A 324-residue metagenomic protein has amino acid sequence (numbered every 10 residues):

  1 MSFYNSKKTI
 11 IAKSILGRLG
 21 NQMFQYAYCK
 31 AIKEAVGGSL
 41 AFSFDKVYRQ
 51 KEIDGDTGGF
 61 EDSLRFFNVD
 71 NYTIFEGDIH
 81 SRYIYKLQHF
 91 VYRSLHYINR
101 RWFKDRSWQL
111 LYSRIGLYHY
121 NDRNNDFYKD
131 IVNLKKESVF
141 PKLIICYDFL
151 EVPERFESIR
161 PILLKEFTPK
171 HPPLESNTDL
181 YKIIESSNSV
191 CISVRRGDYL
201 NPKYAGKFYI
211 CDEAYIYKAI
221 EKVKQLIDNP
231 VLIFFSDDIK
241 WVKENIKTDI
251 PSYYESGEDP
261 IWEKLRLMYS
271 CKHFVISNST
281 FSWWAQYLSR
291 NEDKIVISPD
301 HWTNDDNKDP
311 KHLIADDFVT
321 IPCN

Functional and structural regions predicted by a protein language model:
N5-I11: Extreme N-terminal starter segment of soluble prokaryotic enzymes
S14-F24: A short, glycine/small-residue-rich beta-strand->loop->alpha-helix junction that serves as a flexible
L19, Y217, E221-N307: Donor-binding and catalytic core of enzymes assembling or modifying cell-surface/extracellular glycoconjugates
Q22-E34, I216-K224: Histidine-anchored nucleotide/phosphate-binding helix
G38-R49: A short beta-strand-loop structural module common to alpha/beta enzyme folds
E52-V69, V242-I250, K308-L313: Short, aromatic/basic amphipathic alpha-helical patches
D56-I227: Secretory-pathway luminal glycosyltransferase catalytic domains
N304-N324: Leloir-type glycosyltransferase catalytic cores
